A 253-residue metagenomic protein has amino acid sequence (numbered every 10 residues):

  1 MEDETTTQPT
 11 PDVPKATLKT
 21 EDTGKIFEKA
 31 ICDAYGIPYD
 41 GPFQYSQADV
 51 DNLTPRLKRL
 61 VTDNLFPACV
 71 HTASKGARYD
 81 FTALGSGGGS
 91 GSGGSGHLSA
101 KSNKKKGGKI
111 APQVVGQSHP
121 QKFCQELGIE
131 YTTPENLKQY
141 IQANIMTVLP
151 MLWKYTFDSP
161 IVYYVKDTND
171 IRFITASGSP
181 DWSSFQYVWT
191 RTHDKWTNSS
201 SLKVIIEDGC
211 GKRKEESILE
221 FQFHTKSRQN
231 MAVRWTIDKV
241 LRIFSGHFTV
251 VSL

Functional and structural regions predicted by a protein language model:
E2-L253: Nucleic-acid endonuclease domains
